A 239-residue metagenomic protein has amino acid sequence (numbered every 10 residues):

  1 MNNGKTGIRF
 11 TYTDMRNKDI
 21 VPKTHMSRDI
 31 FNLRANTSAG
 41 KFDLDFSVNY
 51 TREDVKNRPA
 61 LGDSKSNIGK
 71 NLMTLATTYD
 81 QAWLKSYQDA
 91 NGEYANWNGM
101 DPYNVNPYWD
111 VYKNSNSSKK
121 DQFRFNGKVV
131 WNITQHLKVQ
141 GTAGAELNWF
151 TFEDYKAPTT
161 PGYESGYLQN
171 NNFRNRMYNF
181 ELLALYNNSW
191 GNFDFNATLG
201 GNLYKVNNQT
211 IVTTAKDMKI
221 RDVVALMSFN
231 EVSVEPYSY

Functional and structural regions predicted by a protein language model:
M1-N3: Outer-membrane beta-barrel initiation region
G7-R9: Glycine-rich phosphate/pyrophosphate-binding loops and their adjacent beta-strand/loop elements at enzyme active sites
Y12-R16: Transmembrane beta-strand segments that form the barrel wall of outer-membrane beta-barrel proteins
D19-T24, I30-Q122, Q140-Y239: Surface-exposed loop/interface segments of Gram-negative outer-membrane beta-barrel transport/assembly proteins
N132-T134: Residue-level recognition of beta-strand termini and adjacent short loop/turns
L137: An active-site-proximal structural segment forming one wall of the substrate-binding cleft that immediately precedes
